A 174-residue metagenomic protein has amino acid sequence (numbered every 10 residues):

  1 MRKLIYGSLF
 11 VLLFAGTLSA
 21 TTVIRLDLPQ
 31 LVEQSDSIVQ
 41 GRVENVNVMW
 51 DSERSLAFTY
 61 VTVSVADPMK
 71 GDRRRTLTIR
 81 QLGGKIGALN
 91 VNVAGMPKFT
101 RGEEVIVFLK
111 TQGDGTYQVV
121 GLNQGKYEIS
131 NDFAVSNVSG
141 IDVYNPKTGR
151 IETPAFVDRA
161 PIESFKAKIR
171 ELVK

Functional and structural regions predicted by a protein language model:
M1-R2: N-terminal secretory signal peptides that target proteins for export/translocation
I5-K174: Transition segments tied to proteolytic processing and entry into folded domains
